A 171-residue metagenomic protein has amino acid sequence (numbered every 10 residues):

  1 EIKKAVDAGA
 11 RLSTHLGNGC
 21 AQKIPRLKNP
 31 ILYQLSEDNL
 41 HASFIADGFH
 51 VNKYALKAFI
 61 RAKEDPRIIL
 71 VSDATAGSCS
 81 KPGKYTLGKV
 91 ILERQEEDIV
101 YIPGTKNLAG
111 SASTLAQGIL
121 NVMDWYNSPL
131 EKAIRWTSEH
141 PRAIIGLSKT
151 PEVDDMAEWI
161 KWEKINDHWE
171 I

Functional and structural regions predicted by a protein language model:
E1-K132, L147-S148, E163-W169: Active-site-adjacent C-terminal substructures of enzyme catalytic domains
D124, E139-H140, I144: C-terminal folded domains that constitute the principal catalytic or ligand-binding module of multi-domain proteins
L130-P141: Short, well-structured alpha-helical segments that form the helix of a local strand-helix-strand
T150-W159: Loop/turn positions that initiate beta-strands
